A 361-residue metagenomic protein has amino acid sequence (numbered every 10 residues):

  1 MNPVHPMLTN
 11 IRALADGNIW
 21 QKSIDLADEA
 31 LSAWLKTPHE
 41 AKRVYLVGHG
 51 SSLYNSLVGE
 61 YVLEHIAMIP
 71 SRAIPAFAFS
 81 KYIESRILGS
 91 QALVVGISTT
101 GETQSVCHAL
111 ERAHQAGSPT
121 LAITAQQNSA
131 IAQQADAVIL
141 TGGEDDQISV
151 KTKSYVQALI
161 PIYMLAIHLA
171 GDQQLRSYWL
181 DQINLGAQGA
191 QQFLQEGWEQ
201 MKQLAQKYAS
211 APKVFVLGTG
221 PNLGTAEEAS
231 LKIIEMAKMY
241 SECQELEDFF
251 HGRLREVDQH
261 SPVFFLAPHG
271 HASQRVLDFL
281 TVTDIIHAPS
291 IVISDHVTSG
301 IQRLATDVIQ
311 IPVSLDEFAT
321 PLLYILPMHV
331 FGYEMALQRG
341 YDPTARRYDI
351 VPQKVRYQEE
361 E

Functional and structural regions predicted by a protein language model:
N2-A41, A137-I139, D145-K153, Q157-P262 (+1 more regions): Active-site phosphate/pyrophosphate-binding segments
P38-L185, T219, H260-P262, L266-V313 (+1 more regions): Glycine-rich phosphate-binding loops that contact phosphosugars or nucleotide phosphates
T225-E228, S241-C243, G252-R253, S273-L277 (+3 more regions): Extended hydrophobic-aromatic, low-complexity segments
P312-L337: Internal helix-turn-beta structural module
